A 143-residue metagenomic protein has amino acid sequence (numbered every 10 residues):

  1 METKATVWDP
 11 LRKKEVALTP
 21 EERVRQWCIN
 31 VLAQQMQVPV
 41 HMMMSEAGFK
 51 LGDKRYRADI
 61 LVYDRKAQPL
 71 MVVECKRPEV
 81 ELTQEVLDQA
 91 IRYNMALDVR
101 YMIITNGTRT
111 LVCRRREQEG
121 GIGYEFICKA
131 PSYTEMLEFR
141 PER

Functional and structural regions predicted by a protein language model:
M1-Y101, T108-R143: A short, conserved, highly charged catalytic patch centered on acidic carboxylates
